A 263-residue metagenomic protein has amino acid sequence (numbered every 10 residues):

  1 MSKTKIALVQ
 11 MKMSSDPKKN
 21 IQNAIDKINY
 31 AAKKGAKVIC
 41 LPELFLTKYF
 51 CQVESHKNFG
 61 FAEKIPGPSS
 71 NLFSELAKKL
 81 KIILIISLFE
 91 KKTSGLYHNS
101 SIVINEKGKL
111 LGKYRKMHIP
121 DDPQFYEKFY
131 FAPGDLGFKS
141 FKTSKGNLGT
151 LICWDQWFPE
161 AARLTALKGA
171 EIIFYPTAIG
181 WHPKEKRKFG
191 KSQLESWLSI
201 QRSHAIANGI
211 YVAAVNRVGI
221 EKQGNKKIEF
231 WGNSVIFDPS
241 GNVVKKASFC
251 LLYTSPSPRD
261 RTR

Functional and structural regions predicted by a protein language model:
M1-K37, F174: N-terminal active-site segment of His-dependent metallophosphoesterases
S2-I6, S140-G149, I172: Beta-strand-turn-beta hairpins that frame and shape the catalytic cleft of phosphate-ester-processing enzymes
Q10, L88, V103-N105, R115-H118 (+2 more regions): Short, structured patches in soluble enzyme cores that scaffold and shape functional sites
P17, I28-E106, K113, I179-S203 (+2 more regions): Cys-nucleophile CN-hydrolase/nitrilase-fold catalytic domain and related Cys-dependent amidase chemistry that acts on
A62-I85, C153-L251: CN hydrolase (nitrilase-like) catalytic-core segments centered on the catalytic cysteine and neighboring Lys/Glu
L96-K116, E229-S248: Amphipathic beta-strand/beta-sheet edge segments enriched in Tyr/Trp
Q124-F138, Q156-F158: Active-site glycine-rich loop that binds ribose-phosphate moieties when present
Y253-R263: Single conserved hydrophobic/aromatic residue that forms the stacking wall/gate of nucleotide- or nucleobase-binding
